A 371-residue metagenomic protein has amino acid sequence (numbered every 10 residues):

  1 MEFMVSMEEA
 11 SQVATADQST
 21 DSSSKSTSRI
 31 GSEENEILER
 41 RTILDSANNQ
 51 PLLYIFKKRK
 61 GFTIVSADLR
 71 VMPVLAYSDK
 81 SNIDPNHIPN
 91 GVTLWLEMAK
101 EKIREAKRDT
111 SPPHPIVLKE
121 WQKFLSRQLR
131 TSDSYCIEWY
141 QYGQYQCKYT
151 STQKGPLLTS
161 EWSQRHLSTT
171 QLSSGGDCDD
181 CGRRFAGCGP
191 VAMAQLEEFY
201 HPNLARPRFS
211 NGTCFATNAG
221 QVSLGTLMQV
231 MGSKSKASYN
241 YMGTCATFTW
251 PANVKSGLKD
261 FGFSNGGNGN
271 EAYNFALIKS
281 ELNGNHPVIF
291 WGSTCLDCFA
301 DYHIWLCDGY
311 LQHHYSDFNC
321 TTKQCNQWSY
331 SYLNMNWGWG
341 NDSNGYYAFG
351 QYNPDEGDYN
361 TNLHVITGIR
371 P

Functional and structural regions predicted by a protein language model:
M1-A47: Short, non-transmembrane alpha-helical segments in secretory-pathway proteins
S6, A10, T42-A47, P51-L53 (+5 more regions): Noncatalytic regulatory segments and standalone regulatory/sensor domains
S6, K57, D180, R184-G189 (+4 more regions): Extracytoplasmic/periplasmic, Sec-exported soluble proteins
R40-R59, S264-S329: Active-site-adjacent substructure of cysteine-protease-like catalytic cores
I55-F56, I64, G187-E198, T226-S233 (+5 more regions): Structural recognition of the beta-strand scaffold that forms the well-ordered cores of secreted hydrolase catalytic
V74-T244: Active-site-adjacent structural segments surrounding the nucleophilic cysteine of cysteine proteases and isopeptidases
F209-N218, T244, D260-A276: Catalytic cysteine-centered active-site loop
A246-F261, G357-R370: Catalytic cores of secreted or luminal carbohydrate-active enzymes
